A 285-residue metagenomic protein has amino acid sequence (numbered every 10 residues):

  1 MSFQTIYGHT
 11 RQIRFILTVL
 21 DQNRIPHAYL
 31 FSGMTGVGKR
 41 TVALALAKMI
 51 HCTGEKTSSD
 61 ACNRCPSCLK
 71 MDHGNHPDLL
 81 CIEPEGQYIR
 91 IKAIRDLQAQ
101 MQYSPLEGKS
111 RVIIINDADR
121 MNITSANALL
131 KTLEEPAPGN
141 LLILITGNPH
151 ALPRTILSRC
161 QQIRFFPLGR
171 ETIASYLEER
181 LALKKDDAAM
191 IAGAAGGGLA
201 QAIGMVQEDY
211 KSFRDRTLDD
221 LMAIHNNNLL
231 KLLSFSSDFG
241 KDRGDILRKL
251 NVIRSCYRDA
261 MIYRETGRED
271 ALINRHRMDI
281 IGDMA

Functional and structural regions predicted by a protein language model:
M1-M49, S67-K70, P138-L141, N148-V252 (+1 more regions): Charged, glycine-rich active-site and insertion segments that engage polyanionic ligands
S2-T124, I281: Clamp-loader machinery-focused feature within the broader ASCE/P-loop NTPase space
T57, G108, I143, G267-R268: Short, polar/charged, Gly/Pro-enriched helix-capping and turn/loop motifs at alpha-helix termini and inter-helix linkers
I91, V112-I115, I123, T146 (+3 more regions): Short, amphipathic alpha-helical segments
D96-A99, K131, S158, S255: Generic recognition of well-ordered alpha-helical segments within structured catalytic/regulatory domains
Q102, N127-L144: Conserved catalytic/switch belt of AAA+ P-loop NTPases
N116-N122, N127-E134, H150: Catalytic acidic motif of RecA-like/P-loop NTPases
